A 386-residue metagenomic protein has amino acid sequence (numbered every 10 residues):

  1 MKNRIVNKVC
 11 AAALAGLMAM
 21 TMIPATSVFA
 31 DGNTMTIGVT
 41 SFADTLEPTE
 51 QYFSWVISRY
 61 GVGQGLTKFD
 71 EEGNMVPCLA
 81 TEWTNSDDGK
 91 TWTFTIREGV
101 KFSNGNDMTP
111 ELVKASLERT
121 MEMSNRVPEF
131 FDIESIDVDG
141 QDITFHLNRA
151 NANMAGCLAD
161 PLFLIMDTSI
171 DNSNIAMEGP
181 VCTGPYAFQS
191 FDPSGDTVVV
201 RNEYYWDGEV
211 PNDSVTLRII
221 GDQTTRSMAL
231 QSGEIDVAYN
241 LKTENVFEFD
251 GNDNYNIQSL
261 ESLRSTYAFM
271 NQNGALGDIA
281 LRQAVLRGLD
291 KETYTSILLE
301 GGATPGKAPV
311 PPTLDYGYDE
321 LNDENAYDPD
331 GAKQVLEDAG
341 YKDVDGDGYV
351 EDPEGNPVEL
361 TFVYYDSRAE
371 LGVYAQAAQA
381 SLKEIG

Functional and structural regions predicted by a protein language model:
M22-G32: Sec-dependent signal peptide cleavage junction
G32-F42, T91-F94, V113-S116, I143-F145 (+4 more regions): Short, well-ordered beta-strand elements
G38-D87, E118, V181-C182: N-terminal lobe/hinge region of extracytoplasmic solute-binding protein
D70-N74, A159-V210, S214, T224 (+2 more regions): Gly/Pro-rich hinge or "lid" segments in bacterial periplasmic/extracellular proteins
T81-M123: Aromatic- and charge-enriched surface segment that lines or borders ligand/interaction sites
T84, D88, T95, P128-S169 (+1 more regions): Surface-exposed binding/hinge segments that line and control ligand-binding clefts or catalytic entry sites
N202-E248, Q379-A380, G386: Ligand-site clamp/hinge motif
D278-A380: Append "and occasionally in soluble cytosolic enzymes with long acidic Gly/Pro-rich linkers
